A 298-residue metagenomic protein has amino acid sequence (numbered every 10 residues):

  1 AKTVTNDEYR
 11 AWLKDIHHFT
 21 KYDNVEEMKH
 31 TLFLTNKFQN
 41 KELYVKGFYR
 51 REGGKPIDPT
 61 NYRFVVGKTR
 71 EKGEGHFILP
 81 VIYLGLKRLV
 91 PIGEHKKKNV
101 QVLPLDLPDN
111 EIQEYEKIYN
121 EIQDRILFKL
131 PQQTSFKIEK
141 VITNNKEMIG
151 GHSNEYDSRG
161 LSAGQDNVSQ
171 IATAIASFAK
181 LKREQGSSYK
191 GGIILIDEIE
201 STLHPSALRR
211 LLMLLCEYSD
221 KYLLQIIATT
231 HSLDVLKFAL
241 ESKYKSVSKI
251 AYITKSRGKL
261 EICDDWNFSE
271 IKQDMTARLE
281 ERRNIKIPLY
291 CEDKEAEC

Functional and structural regions predicted by a protein language model:
A1-E94, K98, D109-E111, Y115: P-loop NTPase switch/coupling surface
P80-Y189: Extended helical coiled-coil dimerization/tether regions that scaffold and oligomerize large DNA-maintenance assemblies
K190-G192, K221-I227: Loop/turn-to-beta-strand initiation segments
D197-I199: Walker B catalytic acidic pair
L211-L212: Conserved hydrophobic alpha-helix in the ABC-type ATPase nucleotide-binding domain
T229-H231: H-loop/switch region of ABC-family ATPase nucleotide-binding domains
L236-C298: RecA-like P-loop NTPase motor core
